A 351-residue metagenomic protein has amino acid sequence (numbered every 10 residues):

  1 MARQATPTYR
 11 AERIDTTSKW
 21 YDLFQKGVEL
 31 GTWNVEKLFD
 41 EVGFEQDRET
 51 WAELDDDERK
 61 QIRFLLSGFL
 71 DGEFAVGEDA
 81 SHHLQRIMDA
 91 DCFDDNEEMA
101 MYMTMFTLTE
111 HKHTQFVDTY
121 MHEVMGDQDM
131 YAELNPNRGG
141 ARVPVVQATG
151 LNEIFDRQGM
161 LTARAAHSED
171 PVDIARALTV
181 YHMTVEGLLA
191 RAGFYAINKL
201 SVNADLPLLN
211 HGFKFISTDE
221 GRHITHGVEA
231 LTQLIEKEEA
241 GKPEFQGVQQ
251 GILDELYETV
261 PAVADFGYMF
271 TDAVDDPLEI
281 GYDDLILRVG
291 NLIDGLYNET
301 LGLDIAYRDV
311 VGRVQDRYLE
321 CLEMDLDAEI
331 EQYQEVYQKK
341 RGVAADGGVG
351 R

Functional and structural regions predicted by a protein language model:
A2-R351: Non-heme di-metal
